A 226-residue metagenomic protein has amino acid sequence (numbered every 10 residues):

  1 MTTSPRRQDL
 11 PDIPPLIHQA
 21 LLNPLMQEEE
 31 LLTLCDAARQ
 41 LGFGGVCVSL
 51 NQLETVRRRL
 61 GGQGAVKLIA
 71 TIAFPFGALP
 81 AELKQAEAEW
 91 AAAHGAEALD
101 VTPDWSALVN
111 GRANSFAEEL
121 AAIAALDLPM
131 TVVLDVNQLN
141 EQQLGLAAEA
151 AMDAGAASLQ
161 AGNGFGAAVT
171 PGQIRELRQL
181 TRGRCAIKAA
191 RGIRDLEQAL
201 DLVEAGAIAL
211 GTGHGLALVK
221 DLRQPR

Functional and structural regions predicted by a protein language model:
M1-H94, E141, G145-L146, A150-A154: Conserved N-terminal beta1-alpha1 strand-loop-helix module at the mouth
M1-T33, R175-I187, I193-R226: Alpha/beta catalytic cores of nucleotide-metabolism and tRNA/nucleoside-modifying enzymes
H18, V56, A91, V132 (+3 more regions): Conserved, mostly hydrophobic/aromatic
A20, A70-F74, A93-L108, D153-T170 (+1 more regions): Glycine-rich phosphate-binding active-site loops on the catalytic face of alpha/beta enzymes
E28-E29, V48-K67, A78-L83, W105-L126 (+4 more regions): Active-site-adjacent beta->alpha loops and helix N-cap segments on the catalytic face of soluble alpha/beta enzymes
G42-G44, G64-L68, G95-E97, L126-M130 (+3 more regions): Short, well-ordered coil/turn segments that N-cap beta-strands
V132, A161, I187-A189: Conserved hydrophobic beta-strand within the GNAT/NAT acetyltransferase core sheet that lines the active-site cleft
